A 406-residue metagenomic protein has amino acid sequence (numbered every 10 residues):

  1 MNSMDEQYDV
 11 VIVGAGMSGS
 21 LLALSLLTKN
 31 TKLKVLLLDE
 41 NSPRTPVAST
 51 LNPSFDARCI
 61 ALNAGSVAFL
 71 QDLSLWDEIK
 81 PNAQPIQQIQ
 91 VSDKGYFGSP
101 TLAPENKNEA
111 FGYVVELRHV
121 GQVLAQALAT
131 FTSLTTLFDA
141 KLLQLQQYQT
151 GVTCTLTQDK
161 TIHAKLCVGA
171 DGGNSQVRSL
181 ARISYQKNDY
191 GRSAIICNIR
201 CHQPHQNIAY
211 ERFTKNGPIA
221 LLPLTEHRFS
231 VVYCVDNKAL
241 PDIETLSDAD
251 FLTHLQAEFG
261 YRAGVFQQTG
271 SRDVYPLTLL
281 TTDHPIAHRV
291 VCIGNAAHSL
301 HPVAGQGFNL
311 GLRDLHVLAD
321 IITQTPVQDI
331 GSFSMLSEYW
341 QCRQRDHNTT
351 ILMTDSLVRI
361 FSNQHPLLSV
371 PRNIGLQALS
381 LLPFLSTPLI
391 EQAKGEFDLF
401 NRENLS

Functional and structural regions predicted by a protein language model:
M1-Q7: A short, basic/flexible loop-to-alpha-helix module at the beginning of a structural domain
Y8-L37: N-terminal Rossmann-like FAD-binding beta1-loop-alpha1 element of flavoenzymes
L27-F55: Glycine-rich FAD pyrophosphate-binding loop
N52-Q90: N-terminal FAD cofactor-binding segment of flavoenzymes
L70, T153, L166-V265, T269-R272: Conserved FAD-binding catalytic core of PHBH/FMO-like flavoproteins
N82-L180, N188-S193: Conserved N-terminal helical subregion
P241, T245-F333: FAD/FMN-dependent oxidoreductases across multiple families
D320-S406: C-terminal helical "tail/cap" subdomain of flavin- and related membrane-associated enzymes
